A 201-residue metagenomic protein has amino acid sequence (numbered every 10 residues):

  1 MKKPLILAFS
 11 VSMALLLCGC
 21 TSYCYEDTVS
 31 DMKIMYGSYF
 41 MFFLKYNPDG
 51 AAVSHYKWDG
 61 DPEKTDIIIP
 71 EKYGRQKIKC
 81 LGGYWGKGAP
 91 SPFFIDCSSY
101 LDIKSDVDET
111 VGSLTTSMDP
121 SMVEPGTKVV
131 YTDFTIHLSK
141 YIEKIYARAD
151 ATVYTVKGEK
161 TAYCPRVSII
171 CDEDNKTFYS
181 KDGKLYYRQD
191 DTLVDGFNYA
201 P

Functional and structural regions predicted by a protein language model:
M1-P4: Positively charged n-region of N-terminal signal peptides that target proteins for export
I6-L7, G37: Short amphipathic alpha-helical "recognition" segments used for binding
A8-L16: Bacterial N-terminal signal peptides
C20-P201: Solvent-exposed loop and capping/linker segments of extracellular ligand-binding repeat ectodomains
